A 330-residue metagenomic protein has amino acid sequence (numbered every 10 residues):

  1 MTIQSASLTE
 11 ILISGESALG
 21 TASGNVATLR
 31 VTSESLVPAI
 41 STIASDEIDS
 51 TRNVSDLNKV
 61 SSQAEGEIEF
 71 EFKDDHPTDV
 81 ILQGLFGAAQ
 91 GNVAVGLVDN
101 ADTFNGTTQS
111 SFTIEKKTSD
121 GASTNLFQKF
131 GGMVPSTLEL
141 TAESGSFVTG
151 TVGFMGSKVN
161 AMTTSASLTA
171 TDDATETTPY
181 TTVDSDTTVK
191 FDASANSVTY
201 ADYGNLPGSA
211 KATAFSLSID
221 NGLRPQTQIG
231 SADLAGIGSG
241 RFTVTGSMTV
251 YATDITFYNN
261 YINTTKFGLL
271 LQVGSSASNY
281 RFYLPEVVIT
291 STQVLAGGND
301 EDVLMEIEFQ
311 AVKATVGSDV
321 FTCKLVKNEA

Functional and structural regions predicted by a protein language model:
M1-A330: Signature of extracytoplasmic/envelope-associated structural regions
